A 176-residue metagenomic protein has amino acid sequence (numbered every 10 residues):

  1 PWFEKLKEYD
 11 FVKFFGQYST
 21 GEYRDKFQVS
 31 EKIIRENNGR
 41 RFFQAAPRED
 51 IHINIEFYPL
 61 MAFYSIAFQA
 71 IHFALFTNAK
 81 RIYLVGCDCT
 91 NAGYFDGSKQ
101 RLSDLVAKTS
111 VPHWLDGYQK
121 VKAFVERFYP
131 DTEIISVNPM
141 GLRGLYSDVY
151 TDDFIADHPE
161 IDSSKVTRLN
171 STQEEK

Functional and structural regions predicted by a protein language model:
P1-K176: Metal-ion/cofactor- or nucleotide/acyl-coenzyme-handling active-site neighborhoods
